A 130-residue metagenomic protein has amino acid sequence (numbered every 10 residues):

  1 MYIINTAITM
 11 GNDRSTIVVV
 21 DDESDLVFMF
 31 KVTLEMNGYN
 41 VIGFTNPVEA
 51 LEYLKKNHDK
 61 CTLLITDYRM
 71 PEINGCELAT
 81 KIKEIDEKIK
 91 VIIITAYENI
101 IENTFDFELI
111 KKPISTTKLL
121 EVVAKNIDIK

Functional and structural regions predicted by a protein language model:
M1-V18, K31, K60, S115-K130: Non-catalytic signal-transmission and effector/linker regions of two-component phosphorelay proteins
D21: Conserved acidic carboxylate
S24-I42, T116: Two-component/phosphorelay signaling modules centered on CheY-like receiver
T45-E49, N74-L78: Acidic catalytic/metal-coordinating carboxylates
K55-D59, I82-I89, I100: Conserved phosphotransfer cores of two-component systems
D67: Active-site residues of response regulator receiver
M70: Receiver (REC) domain active-site loop signature in two-component systems and cognate sites in sensor histidine kinases
I94-T95: Hydrophobic/aromatic residues positioned on beta-strands within the core alpha/beta folds
